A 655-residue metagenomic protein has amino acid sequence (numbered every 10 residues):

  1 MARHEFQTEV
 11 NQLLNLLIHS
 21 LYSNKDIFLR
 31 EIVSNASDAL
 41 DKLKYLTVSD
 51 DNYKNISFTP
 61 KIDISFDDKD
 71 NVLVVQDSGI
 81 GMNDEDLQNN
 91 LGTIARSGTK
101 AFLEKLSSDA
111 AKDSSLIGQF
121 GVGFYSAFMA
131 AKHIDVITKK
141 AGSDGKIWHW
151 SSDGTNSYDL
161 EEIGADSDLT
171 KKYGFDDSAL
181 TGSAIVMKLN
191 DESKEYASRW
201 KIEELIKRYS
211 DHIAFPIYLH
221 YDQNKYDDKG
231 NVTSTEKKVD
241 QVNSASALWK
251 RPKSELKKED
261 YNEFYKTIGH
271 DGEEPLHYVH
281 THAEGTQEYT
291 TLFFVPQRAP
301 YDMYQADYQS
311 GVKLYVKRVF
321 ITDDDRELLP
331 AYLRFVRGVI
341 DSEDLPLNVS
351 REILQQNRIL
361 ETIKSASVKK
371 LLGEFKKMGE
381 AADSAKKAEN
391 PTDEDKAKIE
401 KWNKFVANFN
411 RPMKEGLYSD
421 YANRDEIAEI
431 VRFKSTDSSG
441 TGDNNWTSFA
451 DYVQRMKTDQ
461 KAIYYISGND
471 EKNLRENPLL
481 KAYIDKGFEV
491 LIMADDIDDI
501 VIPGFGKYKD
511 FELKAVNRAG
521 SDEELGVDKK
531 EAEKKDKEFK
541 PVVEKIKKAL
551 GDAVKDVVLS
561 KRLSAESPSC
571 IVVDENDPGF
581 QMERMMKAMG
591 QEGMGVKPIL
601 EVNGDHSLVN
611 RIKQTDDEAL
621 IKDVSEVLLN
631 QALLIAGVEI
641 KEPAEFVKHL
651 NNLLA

Functional and structural regions predicted by a protein language model:
M1-D191, E195-Y196, K457: GHKL (Bergerat-fold) ATPase N-terminal catalytic module, capturing the glycine-rich phosphate-binding loop and acidic
L116, I134-D177, N190-E195, W200-A655: GHKL/Bergerat-fold ATPase module in large chromosome/replication-associated machines
